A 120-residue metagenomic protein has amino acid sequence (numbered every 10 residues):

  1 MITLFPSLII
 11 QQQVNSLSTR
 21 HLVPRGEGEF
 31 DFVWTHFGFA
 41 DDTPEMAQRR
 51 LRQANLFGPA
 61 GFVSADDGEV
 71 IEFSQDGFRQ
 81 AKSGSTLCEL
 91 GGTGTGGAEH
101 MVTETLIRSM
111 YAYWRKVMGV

Functional and structural regions predicted by a protein language model:
M1-V120: C-terminal catalytic domain of Rieske-type non-heme iron oxygenases
